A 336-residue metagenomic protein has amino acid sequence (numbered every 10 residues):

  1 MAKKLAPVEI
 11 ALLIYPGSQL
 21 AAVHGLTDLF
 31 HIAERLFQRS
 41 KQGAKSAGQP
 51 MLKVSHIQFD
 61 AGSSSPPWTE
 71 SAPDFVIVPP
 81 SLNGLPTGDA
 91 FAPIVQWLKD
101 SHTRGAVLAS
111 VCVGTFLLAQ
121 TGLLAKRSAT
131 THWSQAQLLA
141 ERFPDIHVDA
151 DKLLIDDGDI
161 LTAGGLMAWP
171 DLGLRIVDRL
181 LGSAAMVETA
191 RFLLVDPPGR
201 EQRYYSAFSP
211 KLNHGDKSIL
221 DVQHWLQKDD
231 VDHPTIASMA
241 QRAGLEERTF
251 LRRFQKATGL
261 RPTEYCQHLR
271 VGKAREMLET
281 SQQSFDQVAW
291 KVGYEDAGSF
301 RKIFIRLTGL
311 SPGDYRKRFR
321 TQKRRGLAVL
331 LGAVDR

Functional and structural regions predicted by a protein language model:
A2-P73: N-terminal beta1-alpha1 cap of cysteine-dependent amidohydrolase-like domains
G48-L108: Flexible gly/pro-rich beta->alpha loop and the following alpha-helix that scaffold active-site loops
W97-S134: Catalytic nucleophile loop
A125-L153, E188-T189: A conserved active-site-flanking secondary-structure segment within enzyme catalytic domains
L153-T162, L180-H224, K228, R242 (+2 more regions): Short, Lys/Arg-enriched, Trp-marked, Pro/Gly-tolerant hinge/linker segments that flank
D178-L181, I219-T235, F254, T258 (+4 more regions): Basic, amphipathic alpha-helical hairpins
Q227, D232-L269, A289-D314: Basic/polar phosphate-binding segments, predominantly the helix-turn-helix DNA-binding elements of transcriptional
T280, S284, K291, G298-R336: …primarily DNA-binding HTH/wHTH and HhH modules…
